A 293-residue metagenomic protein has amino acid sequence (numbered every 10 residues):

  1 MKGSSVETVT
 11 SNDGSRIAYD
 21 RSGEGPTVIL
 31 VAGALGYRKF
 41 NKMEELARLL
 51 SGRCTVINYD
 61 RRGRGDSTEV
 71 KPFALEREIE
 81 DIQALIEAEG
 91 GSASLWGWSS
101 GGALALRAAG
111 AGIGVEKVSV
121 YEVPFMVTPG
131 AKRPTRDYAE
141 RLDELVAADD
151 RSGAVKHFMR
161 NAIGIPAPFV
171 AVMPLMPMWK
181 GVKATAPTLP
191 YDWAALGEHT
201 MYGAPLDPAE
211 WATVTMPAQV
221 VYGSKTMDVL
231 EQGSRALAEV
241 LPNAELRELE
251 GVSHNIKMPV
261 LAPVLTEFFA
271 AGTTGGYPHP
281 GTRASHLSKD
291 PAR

Functional and structural regions predicted by a protein language model:
T8-T68: Conserved HGGG/HGGXW glycine-rich cap/lid loop of the alpha/beta-hydrolase fold
F40-K42, S67-P72, G130, E231-Q232: Conserved catalytic-core motifs of eukaryotic protein kinase domains, centered on the activation segment
R48, N58-S94: Active-site loop/oxyanion-hole signature of alpha/beta-hydrolase fold enzymes
R61-R64, V123, L249-G251: Active-site loop/turn elements of alpha/beta-hydrolase fold enzymes, especially the short glycine-/histidine-rich
S92-A131: Conserved hydrolase catalytic core segment
V123, V127-K180, D192-T200: Helix-rich cap/lid subdomain of alpha/beta-hydrolase
G181-E239, E245-M258: Conserved serine/cysteine hydrolase catalytic core
P242-R293: Catalytic active-site module of serine/aspartate enzymes centered on a nucleophile-bearing elbow/loop
